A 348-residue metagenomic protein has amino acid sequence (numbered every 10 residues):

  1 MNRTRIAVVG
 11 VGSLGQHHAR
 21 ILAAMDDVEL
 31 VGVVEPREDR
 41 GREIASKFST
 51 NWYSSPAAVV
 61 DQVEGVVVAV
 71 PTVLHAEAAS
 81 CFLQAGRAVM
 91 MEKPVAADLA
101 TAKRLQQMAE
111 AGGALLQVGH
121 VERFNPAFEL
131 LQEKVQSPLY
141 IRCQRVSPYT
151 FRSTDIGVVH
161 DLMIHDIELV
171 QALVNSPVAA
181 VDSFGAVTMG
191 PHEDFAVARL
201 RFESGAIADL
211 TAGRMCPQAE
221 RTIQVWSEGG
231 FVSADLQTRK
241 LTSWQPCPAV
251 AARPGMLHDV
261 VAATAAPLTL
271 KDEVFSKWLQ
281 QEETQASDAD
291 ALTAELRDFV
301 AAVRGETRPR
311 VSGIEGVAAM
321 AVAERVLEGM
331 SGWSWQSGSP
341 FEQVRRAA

Functional and structural regions predicted by a protein language model:
M1-F48, V170, R346: N-terminal Rossmann-like dinucleotide-binding module
H18, F48-Q107: Beta-loop-alpha module in the N-terminal Rossmann-like domain of NAD(P)-dependent dehydrogenases, especially those
T50, A85-R87, G112-L115, A206: A short helix->loop->beta-strand "cap" motif at the edges of active sites that frequently abuts
S54, M91, L116-V118, R142 (+1 more regions): Hydrophobic residues in well-ordered beta-strands that form the structural core
V67-V68, T284-A286, A291-A348: C-terminal helix-rich "cap/oligomerization" subdomain common to oxidoreductases
A96-S153, G338: A contiguous active-site-proximal alpha/beta segment in oxidoreductase catalytic domains
T150-W226, Q237-T238, I314: Rossmann-like dinucleotide-binding domain that binds NAD(P)(H)
T188, A208-A294: NAD(P)-dinucleotide binding in Rossmann-like oxidoreductases
